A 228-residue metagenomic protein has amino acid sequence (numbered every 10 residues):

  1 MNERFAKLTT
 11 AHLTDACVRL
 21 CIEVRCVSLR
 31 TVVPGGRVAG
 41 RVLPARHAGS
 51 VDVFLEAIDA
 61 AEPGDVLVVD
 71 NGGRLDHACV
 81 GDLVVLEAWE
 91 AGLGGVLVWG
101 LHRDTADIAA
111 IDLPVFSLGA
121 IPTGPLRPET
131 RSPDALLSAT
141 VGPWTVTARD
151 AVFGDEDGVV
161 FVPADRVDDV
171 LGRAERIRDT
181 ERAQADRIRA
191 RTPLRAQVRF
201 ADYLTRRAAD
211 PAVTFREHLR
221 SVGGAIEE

Functional and structural regions predicted by a protein language model:
M1-A148, V162-P211, R216-E228: Feature captures the catalytic cores and cofactor-binding loops of soluble hydro-lyases/lyases that act on carboxylate
T147-V159: Conserved beta-strand-loop-short alpha-helix elements that form and flank the Mn2+/Mg2+-coordinating active site
